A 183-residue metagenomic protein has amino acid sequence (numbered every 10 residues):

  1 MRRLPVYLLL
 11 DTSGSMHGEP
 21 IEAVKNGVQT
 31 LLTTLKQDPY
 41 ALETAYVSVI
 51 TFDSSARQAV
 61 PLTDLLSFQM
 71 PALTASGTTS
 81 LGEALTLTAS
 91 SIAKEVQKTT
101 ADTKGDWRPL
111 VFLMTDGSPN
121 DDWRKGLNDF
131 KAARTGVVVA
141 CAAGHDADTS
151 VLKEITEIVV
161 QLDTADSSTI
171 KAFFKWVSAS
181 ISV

Functional and structural regions predicted by a protein language model:
M1-V60, L110-M114: Von Willebrand factor
R3-L4, W107-R108, R134-V137, T156-E157: Short glycine-/polar-rich loops that comprise or flank the Walker A/P-loop and associated switch/sensor motifs
R3-S13, L66-A72, E157-I158: A short small-residue
G14, I21, T34-K36, A59 (+4 more regions): Cysteine endopeptidase catalytic domains of the caspase/legumain-like
E22, T99, G117-I155: VWA/integrin I-like adhesion module and closely mimicked acidic/polar interface patches used
A23-G27, L31, A84, G126 (+3 more regions): Alpha-helical scaffold elements adjacent to nucleotide-binding pockets in ATP/GTP-utilizing enzyme cores
V28-K36, L87-Q97, L127: Short, well-ordered amphipathic alpha-helices
R57, S67-W107, V137-V151, L162-A172 (+1 more regions): Von Willebrand factor
